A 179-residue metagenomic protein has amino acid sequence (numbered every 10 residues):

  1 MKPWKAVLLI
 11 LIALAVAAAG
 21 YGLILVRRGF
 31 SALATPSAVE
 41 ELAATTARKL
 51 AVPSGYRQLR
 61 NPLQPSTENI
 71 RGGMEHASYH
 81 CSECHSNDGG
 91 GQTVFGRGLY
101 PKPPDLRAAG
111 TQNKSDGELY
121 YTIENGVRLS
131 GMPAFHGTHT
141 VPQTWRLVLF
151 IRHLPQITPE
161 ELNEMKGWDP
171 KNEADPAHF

Functional and structural regions predicted by a protein language model:
P3-R71, E75, F95, K114-E118 (+2 more regions): Periplasmic c-type cytochrome electron-transfer domains
E68, M74-P101, V127-A134, P155-E160: Periplasmic/extracellular electron-transfer cofactor-ligation site, primarily the c-type cytochrome heme-c attachment
P101-P103, P142: Extracytoplasmic
L106-A109, A134: Second-shell loop/turn segments in exported
G110-N125: Short Fe-S-cluster ligation motifs
L162-K166: Conserved loop-to-helix junction within protein kinase catalytic domains, corresponding to the end of the activation
